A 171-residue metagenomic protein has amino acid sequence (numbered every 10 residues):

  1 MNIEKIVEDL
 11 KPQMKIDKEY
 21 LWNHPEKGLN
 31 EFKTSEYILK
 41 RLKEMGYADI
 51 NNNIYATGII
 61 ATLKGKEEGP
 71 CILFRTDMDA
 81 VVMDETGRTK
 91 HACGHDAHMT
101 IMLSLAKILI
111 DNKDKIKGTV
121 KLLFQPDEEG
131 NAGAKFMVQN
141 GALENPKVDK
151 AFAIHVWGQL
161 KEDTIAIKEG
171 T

Functional and structural regions predicted by a protein language model:
N2-K117: Acidic/His- and Gly-rich active-site-bordering loop/insert found across diverse amide/peptide-bond hydrolases
I59, V81-A92, D96-A97, I116-T171: Histidine/acidic-residue-rich, glycine-tolerant segments that coordinate divalent metal ions
